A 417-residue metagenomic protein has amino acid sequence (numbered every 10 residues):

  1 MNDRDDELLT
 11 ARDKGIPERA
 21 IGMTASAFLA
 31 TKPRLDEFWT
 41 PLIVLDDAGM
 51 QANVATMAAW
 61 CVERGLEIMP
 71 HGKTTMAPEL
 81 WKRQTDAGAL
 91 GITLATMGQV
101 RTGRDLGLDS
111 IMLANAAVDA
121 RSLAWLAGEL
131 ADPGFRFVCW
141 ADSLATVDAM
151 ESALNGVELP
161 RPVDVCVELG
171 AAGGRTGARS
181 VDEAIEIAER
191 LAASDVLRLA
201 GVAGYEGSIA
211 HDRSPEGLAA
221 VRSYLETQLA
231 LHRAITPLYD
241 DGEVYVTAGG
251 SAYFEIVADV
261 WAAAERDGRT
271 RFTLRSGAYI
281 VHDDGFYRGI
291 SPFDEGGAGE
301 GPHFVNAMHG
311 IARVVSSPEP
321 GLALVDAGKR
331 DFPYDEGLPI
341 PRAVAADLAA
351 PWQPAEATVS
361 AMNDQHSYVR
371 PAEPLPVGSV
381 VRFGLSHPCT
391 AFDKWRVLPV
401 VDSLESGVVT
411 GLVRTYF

Functional and structural regions predicted by a protein language model:
M1-G128, V413-F417: A charged N-terminal "starter" segment
L35-D46, D109-L113, G128-V138, R213-R222 (+1 more regions): Glycine-rich tight-turn/loop motif centered on a GG-T
M50, K73, G103, V167 (+5 more regions): Conserved, mostly hydrophobic/aromatic
P70-D212: Active-site-proximal beta-alpha core segment in soluble small-molecule metabolic enzymes
N155, G170-G296: Active-site loop/helix belt of alpha/beta enzymes
A278-L348: Internal helical hairpin/lid segments
P318-F417: C-terminal accessory subdomain/extension
